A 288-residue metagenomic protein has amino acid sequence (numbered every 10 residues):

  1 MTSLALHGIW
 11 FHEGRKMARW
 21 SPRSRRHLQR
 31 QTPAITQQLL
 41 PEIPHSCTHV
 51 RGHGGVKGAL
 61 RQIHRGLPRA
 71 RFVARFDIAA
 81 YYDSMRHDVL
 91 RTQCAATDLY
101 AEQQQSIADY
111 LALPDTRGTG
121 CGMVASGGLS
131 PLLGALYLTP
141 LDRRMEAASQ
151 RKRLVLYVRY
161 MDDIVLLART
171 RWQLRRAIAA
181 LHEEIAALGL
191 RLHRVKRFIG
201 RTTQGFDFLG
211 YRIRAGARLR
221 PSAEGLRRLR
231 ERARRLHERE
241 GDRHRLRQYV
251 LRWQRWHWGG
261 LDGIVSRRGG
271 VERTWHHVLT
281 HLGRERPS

Functional and structural regions predicted by a protein language model:
M1-L6: Amphipathic alpha-helical blocks
W10-H45, Y110-R117: Glycine/proline-rich, flexible active-site/cofactor-binding loop segments that harbor closely spaced acidic
A18-R26, G128, E240-H244: Structural motif
Q29, T119, W172-R176, H182-E183 (+1 more regions): Right-hand nucleic-acid polymerase module
Q31, I63, S130, G210: A residue-level signal for conserved active-site and pocket-lining positions in enzyme catalytic cores
P41-V50, L219: Short, polar/flexible loop-turn hinges at active-site or ligand-entry regions and domain interfaces
H45, R51, H64-M161, V165-E184 (+1 more regions): Conserved polymerase palm-domain catalytic core
V50-A59: Long, hydrophobic, well-ordered secondary-structure blocks that form the structural core and pocket-lining surfaces
